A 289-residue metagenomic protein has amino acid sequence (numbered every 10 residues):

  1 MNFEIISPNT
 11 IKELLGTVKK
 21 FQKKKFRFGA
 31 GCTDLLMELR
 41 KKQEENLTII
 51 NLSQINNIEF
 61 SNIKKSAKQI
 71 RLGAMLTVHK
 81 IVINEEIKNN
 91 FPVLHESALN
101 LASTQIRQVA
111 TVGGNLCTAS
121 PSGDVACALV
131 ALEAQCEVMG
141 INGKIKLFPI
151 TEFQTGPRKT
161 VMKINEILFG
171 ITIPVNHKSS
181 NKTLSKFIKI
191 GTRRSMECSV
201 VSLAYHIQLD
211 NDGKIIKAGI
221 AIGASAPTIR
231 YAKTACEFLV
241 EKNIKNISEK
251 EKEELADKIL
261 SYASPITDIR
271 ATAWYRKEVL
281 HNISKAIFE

Functional and structural regions predicted by a protein language model:
M1-E289: C-terminal structural segment of proteins
